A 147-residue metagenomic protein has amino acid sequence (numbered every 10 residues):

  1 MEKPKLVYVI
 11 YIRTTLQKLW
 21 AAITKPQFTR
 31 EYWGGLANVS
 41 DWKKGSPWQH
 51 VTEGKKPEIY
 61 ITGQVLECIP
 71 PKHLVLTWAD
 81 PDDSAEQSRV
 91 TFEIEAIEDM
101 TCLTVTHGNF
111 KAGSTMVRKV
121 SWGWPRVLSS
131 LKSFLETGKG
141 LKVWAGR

Functional and structural regions predicted by a protein language model:
M1-V39, K43: Hydrophobic ligand-binding cavity/cleft-lining segments
K3-V9, P47, Y60, H73 (+2 more regions): Intrinsic-disorder/low-complexity, polar/charged segments enriched in Ser/Thr/Lys/Arg/Asp/Glu/Gln
I10, I61-L66, S88-E95: Hydrophobic/aromatic beta-strand elements that line small-molecule binding cavities or substrate pockets in beta-rich
L16-Q17, L66-K72, E93-C102: A short, structured loop/turn motif at beta-sheet edges
L19-W20, T29, W48, V65 (+4 more regions): Hydrophobic pocket/interface hotspot
V39-A79: Glycine-rich portal/gate segments that line the openings of hydrophobic small-molecule binding cavities
A79-P125, L131: Beta-strand/loop substructures that line and gate deep hydrophobic ligand-binding cavities in soluble
S133-R147: Short, highly charged C-terminal tails/helix-capping segments
